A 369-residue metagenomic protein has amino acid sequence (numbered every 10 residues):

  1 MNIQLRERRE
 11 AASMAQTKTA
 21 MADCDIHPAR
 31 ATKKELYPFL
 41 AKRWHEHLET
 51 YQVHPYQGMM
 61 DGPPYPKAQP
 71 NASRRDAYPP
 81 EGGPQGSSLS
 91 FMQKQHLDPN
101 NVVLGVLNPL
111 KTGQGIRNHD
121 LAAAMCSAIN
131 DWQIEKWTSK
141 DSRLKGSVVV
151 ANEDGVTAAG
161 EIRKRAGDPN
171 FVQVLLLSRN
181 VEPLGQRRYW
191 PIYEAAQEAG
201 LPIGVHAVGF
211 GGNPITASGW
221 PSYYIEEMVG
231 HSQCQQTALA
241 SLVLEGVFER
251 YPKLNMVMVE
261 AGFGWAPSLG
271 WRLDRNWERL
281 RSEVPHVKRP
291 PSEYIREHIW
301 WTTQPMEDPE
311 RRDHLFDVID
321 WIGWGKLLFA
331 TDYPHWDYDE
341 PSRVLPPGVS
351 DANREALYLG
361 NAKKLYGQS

Functional and structural regions predicted by a protein language model:
N2-A20, R30-P99, V103-L104, D131 (+10 more regions): Mid-to-C-terminal alpha-helical segments outside catalytic/metal-binding sites
A22-C24, V205, V259, A330-T331: Active-site flanking residues adjacent to catalytic metal/cofactor-binding acidic residues
P28-T32, G105-L107, G113-H119, G155-A158 (+4 more regions): Short catalytic/ligand-binding loop motif for oxyanion handling, primarily in non-cytosolic enzymes, centered on
R75-G82, L97-H119, R143-V149, V172-L176: Divalent metal-dependent hydrolysis catalytic cores, especially in the metallo-beta-lactamase
G83-F91, C126-D131, E182-P191: Aromatic- and glycine-enriched glycan-recognition loops and surfaces that form the carbohydrate-binding subsites
P84, L121-A124, E153, H231-Q235: Short, surface-exposed alpha-helical recognition segments that flank or form part of ligand/macromolecule-binding
D120, A124-K136: Active-site-proximal gating segment of KS-fold condensing enzymes and close homologs
W137-K145, V150, V156, E161-W321 (+1 more regions): Catalytic pocket-lining loop regions of alpha/beta-barrel enzymes, especially the amidohydrolase/enolase/GH5 lineages
